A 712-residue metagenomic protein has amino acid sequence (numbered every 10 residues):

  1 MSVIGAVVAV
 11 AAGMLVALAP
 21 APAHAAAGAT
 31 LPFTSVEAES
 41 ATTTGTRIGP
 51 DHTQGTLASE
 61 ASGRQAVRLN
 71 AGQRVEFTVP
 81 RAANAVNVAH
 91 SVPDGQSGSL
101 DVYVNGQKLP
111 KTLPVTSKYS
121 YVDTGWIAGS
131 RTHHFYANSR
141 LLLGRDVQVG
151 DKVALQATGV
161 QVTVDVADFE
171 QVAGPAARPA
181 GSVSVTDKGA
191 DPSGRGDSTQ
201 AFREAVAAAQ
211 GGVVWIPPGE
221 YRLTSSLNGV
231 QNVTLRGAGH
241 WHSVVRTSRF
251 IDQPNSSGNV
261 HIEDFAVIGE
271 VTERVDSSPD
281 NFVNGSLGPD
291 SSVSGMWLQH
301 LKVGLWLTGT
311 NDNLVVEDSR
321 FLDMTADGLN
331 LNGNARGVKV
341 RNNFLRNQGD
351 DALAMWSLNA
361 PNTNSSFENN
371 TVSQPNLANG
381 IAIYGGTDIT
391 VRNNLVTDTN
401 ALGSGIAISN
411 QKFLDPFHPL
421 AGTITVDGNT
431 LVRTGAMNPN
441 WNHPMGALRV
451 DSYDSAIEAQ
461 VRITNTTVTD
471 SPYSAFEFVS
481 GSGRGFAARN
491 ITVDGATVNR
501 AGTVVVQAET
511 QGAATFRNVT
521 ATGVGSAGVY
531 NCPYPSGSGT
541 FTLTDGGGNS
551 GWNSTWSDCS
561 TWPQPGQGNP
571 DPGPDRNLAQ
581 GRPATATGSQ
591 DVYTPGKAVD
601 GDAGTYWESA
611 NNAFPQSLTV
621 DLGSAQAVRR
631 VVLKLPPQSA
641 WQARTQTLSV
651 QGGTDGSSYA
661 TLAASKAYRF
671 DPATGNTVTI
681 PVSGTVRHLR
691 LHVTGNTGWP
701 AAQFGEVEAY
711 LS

Functional and structural regions predicted by a protein language model:
M1-A26: Secretory targeting and sorting signals
M14, T224-S226, H240, V244-I251 (+12 more regions): Short glycine/acidic-rich loop motifs that flank beta-strands on beta-rich extracellular proteins
A26-R178: Extracytoplasmic
D123-V147, S665-H688, V693-G698: Beta-sandwich interaction modules
F169-E170, G588, Y593, D600-L662 (+1 more regions): Aromatic, loop-rich ligand-recognition surfaces of beta-strand-rich domains
V185-P217: Acidic Gly/Asp/Thr-rich repetitive segments characteristic of extracellular carbohydrate-active and adhesion proteins
R203-A209, Y221-R236, S243-D290, L307 (+4 more regions): Extracellular beta-strand-rich solenoid/capping regions of secreted or surface-exposed proteins that bind or remodel
N232, R236-W241, G258-G269, P289-H300 (+10 more regions): Right-handed parallel beta-helix
